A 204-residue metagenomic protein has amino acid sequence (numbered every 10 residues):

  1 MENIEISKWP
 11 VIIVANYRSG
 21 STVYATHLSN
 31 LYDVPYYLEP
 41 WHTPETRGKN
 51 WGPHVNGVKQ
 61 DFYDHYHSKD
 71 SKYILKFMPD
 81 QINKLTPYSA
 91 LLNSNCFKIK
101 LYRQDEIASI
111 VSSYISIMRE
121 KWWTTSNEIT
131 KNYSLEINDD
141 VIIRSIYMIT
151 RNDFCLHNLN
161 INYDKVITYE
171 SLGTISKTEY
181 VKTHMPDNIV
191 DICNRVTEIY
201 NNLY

Functional and structural regions predicted by a protein language model:
M1-K69: PAPS-dependent sulfotransferase catalytic core
S21, V55, K59, R103 (+2 more regions): A structural signal for well-ordered alpha-helical scaffolds and beta->alpha junctions
L28, Y32, F62, Y66 (+3 more regions): Hydrophobic, Leu/Ile/Phe/Ala-enriched alpha-helical segments that form helix-helix packing faces
G57-D61, K121-T125, H184-D187: A polyampholytic, Gly/Pro-enriched intrinsically disordered region
S71-P79: Conserved two-lobed SF2 helicase motor
P79-D164, Y169-Y180: PAPS-dependent sulfotransferase catalytic domain
T178-Y204: C-terminal accessory extensions appended to soluble enzyme cores
